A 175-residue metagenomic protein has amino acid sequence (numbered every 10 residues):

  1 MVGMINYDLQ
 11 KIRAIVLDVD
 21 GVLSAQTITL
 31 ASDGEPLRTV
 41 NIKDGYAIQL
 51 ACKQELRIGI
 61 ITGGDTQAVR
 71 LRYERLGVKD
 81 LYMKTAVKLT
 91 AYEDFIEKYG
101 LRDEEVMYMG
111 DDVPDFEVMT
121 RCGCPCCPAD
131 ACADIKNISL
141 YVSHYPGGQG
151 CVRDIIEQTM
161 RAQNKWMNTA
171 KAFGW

Functional and structural regions predicted by a protein language model:
M1-V19, K165-W175: Non-catalytic pre-domain segments flanking phosphatase-related domains
Q10-T27, M119, V152: Asp-based phosphoryl-transfer active-site loop
K11-R13, L56, E104-E105: Short coil/turn segments at beta-strand junctions that form active-site/ligand-binding loops
V19, G63-G64, T85, A129-A131: Short secondary-structure boundary segments
V22-Q54, T62-G63: A positional/architectural concept
G34-L37, L76, L81, L89-W175: Mg2+-dependent phosphoryl-transfer enzymes with acidic/Ser/Thr/Gly-rich catalytic loops
I48-R72, Y82-M83, M119: Substrate-recognition element of Asp-dependent hydrolases with the DxDx(T/V) motif
